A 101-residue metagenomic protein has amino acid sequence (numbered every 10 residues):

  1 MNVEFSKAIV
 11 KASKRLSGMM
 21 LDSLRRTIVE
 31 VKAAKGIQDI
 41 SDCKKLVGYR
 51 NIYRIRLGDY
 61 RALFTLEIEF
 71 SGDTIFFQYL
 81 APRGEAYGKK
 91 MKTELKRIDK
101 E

Functional and structural regions predicted by a protein language model:
M1-T27: Arg/Lys-rich, positively charged N-terminal/basic patches that mediate binding to nucleic acids
N2-V3, Y53-I55: Residues that recognize and position ribonucleotide moieties
V3, D22, I40, T74 (+1 more regions): Non-catalytic, surface-exposed connector residues within folded enzymatic/regulatory domains
A8, G48-N51, P82: Residues that form or immediately flank small-molecule/cofactor binding pockets and catalytic motifs
K11, E30, P82-E85: Active-site micro-motifs of SAM-dependent methyltransferase domains
G18, I37, E67: Short histidine
E30-R54: A short, surface-exposed loop/turn module that caps and links secondary-structure elements
L57-Y60, T65-E101: Enriched for short, Lys/Arg-rich terminal
